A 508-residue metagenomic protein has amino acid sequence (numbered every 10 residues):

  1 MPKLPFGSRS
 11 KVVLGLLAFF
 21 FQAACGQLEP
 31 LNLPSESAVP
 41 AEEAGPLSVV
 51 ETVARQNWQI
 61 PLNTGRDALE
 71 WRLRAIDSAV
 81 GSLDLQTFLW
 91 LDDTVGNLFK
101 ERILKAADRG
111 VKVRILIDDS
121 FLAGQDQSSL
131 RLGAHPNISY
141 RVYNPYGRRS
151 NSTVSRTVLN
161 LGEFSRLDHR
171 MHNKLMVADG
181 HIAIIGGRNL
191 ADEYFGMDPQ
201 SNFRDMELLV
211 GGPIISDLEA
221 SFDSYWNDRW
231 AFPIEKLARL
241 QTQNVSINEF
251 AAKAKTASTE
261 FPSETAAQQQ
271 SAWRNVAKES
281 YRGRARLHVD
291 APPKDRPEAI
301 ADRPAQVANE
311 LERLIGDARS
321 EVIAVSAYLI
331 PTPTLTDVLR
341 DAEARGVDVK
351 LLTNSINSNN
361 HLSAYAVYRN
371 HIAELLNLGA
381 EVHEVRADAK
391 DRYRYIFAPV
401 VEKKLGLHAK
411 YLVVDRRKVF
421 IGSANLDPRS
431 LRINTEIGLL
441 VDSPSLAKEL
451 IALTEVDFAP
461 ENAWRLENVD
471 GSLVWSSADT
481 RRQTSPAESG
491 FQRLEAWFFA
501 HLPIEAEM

Functional and structural regions predicted by a protein language model:
P2-P5, C25-K174, A178-M508: Charged, low-complexity intrinsically disordered terminal segments
P5-V12: N-terminal Sec-pathway targeting helices
S8, L17-F19, G180: Exposed boundary/loop context
V13-A23: Bacterial N-terminal signal peptides
